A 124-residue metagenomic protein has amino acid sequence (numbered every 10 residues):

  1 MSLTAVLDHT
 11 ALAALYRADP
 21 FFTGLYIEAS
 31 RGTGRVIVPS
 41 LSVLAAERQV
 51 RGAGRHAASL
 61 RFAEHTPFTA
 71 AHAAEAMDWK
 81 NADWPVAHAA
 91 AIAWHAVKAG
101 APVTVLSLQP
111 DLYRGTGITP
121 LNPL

Functional and structural regions predicted by a protein language model:
M1-V38, R48-S59, A63: Short, well-structured N-terminal submotif of metal-dependent ribonuclease cores
L12-A13, V43-A46, L112-Y113: A generic structural signal for short hydrophobic patches within well-formed alpha-helices
A18-D19, Q49, W79, T116-T119: Residue-level signal for well-ordered alpha-helical positions
F22, V43, A53-H56, A73 (+1 more regions): A general structural signal for well-ordered alpha-helical segments in protein cores
Q49-A53, L106-L112: Short, polar loop motifs at secondary-structure junctions
A57-A58, P110-T119: Short loop/helix-cap segments at secondary-structure boundaries that form the rim of catalytic
E64-P110: Active-site neighborhoods of divalent-metal-dependent phosphate/nucleic-acid chemistry enzymes
V103, L121-P123: C-terminal binding/interaction regions
